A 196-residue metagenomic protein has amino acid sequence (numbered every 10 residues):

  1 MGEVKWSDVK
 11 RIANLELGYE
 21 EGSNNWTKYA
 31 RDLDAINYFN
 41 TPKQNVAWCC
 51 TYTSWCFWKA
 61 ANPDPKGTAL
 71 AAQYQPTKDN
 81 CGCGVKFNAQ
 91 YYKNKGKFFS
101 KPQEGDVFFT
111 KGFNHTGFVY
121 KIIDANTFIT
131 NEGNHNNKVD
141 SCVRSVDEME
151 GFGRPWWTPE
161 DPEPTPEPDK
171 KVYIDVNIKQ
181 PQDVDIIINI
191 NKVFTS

Functional and structural regions predicted by a protein language model:
M1-N25, T127, V146-P168: Intrinsically disordered, low-complexity, Pro/Ser/Thr/Asn/Gly/Ala-rich spacer/linker segments adjacent to signal
M1-T68: N-terminal capping segments
K5, P63-N137: ...with weaker cross-activation on analogous glycine-rich loops/strands in unrelated enzymes
N24-Q44, F109-M149: Glycine-rich catalytic cores of cysteine/serine-nucleophile enzymes that process amide/ester linkages in cell-envelope
C49-C50, C56, C81-C83, C142: Generic recognition of cysteine residues
P76, G84, V143-E148, N189: Helix N-cap / beta->alpha transition motif
P168-S196: Short, low-complexity, charged amphipathic interaction modules
